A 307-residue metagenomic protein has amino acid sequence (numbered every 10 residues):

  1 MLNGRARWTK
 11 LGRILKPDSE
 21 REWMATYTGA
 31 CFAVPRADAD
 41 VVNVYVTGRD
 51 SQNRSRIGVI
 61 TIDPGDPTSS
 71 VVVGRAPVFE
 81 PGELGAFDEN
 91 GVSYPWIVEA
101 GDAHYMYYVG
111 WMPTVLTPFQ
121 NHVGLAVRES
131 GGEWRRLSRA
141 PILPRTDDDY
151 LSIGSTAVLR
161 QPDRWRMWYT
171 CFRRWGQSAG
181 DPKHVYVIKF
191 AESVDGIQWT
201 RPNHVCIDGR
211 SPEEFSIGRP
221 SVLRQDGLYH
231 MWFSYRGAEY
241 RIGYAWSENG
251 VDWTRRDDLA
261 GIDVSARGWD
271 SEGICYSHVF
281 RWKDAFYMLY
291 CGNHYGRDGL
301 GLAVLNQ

Functional and structural regions predicted by a protein language model:
M1-N90, V98-L151, S155, L159-F215 (+2 more regions): Beta-rich carbohydrate-recognition and catalytic domains
C275: Active-site metal-binding loops of divalent metal-dependent hydrolases
H278: Conserved active-site neighborhood of enzyme catalytic/cofactor-binding cores
